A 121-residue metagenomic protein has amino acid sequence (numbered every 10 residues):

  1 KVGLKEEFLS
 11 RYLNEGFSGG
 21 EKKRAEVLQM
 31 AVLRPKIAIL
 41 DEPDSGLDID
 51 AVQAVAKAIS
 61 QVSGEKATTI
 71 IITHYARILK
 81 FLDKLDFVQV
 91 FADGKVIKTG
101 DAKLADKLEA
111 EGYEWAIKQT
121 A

Functional and structural regions predicted by a protein language model:
Y12-E21: Conserved ABC ATPase signature
E26-V27: Hydrophobic anchor residue at the start of the ABC signature
M30-A31: ABC ATPase C-loop
R34: Conserved catalytic motifs of ABC-family nucleotide-binding domains
A38-L40: Hydrophobic residue in the Walker B motif beta-strand of ABC-type P-loop NTPase nucleotide-binding domains
E42-P43, D50: Walker B catalytic motif
A58-Y75, L82: Conserved catalytic loops of ABC-family nucleotide-binding domains
F81, F87, F91, K95-K118: Conserved beta-strand-loop-alpha-helix hinge in the C-terminal portion of ABC ATPase nucleotide-binding domains
